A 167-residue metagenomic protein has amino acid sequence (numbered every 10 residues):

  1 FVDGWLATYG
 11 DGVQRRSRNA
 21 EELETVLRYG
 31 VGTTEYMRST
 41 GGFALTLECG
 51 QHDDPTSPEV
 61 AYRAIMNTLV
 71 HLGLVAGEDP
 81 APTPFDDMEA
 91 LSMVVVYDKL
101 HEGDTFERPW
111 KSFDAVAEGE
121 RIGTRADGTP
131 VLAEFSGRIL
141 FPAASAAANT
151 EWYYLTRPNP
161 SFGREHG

Functional and structural regions predicted by a protein language model:
F1-G167: Structured catalytic-domain cores with a bias toward divalent-metal coordination
